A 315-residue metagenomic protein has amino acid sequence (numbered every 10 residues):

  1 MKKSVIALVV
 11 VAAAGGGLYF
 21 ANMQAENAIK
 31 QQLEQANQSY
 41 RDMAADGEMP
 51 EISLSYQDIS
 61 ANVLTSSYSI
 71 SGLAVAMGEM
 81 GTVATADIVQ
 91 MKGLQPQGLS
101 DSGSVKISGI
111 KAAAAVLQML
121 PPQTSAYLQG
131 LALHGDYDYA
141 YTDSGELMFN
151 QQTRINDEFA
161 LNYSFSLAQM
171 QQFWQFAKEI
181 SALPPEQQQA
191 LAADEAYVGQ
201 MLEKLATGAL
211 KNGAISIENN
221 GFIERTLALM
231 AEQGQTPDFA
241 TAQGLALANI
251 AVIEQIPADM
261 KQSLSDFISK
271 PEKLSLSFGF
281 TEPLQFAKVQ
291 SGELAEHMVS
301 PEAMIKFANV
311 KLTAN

Functional and structural regions predicted by a protein language model:
M1-S4: Positively charged n-region of N-terminal signal peptides that target proteins for export
A7, A12-N315: Glycine-rich, small/hydroxylated-residue low-complexity segments
